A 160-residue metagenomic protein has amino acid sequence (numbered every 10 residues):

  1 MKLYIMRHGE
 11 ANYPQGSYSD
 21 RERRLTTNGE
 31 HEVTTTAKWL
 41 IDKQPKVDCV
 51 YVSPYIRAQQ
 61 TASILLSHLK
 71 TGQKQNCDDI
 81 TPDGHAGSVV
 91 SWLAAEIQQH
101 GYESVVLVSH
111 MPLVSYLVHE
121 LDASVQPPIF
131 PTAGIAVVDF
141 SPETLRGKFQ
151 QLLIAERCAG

Functional and structural regions predicted by a protein language model:
K2-G84, V114, V125-A133: Active-site-proximal alpha-helix that buttresses catalytic centers in soluble enzyme cores
L3, G101-S109, L113: Generic beta-sheet signal
K43-K46, E96-E103: Glycine-rich phosphate-binding loop signature in dinucleotide/nucleotide-binding domains
T81-I97: Short phosphate-binding loop-to-helix
S115-L117, C158-A159: Short, well-ordered, mixed-charge alpha-helical segments that flank or form enzyme active sites
D122-Q150, A155-A159: Domain-level recognition of soluble alpha/beta enzyme cores, biased toward histidine phosphatases/phosphomutases
